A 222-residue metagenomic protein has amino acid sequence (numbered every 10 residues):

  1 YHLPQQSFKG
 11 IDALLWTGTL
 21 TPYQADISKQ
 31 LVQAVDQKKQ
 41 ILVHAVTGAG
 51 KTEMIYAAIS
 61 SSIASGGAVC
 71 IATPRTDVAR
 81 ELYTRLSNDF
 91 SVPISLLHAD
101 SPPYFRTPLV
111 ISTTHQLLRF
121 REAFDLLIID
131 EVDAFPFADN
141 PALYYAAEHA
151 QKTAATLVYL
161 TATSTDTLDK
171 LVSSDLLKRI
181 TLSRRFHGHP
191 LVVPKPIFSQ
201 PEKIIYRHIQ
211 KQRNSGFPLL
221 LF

Functional and structural regions predicted by a protein language model:
Y1-T19: Cys/His-rich short segments
W16-K39: N-terminal pre-P-loop "Q-motif" helix
V43-T52, S62, G67-A79, I209-F222: Conserved strand-helix element at the start of the C-terminal RecA-like helicase core
M54, A58: Hydrophobic positions on the alpha1 helix immediately C-terminal to the Walker A/P-loop
S61-A64, P102-Y104, R119-E122, H149-A154 (+2 more regions): Conserved catalytic network of the ASCE P-loop NTPase/AAA+ motor domain
R80, R85-F120: Inter-Walker segment of RecA-like/P-loop motor cores
E122-R207: Post-DEXD/H (motif II) to motif III coupling segment of the RecA-like Helicase ATP-binding lobe
